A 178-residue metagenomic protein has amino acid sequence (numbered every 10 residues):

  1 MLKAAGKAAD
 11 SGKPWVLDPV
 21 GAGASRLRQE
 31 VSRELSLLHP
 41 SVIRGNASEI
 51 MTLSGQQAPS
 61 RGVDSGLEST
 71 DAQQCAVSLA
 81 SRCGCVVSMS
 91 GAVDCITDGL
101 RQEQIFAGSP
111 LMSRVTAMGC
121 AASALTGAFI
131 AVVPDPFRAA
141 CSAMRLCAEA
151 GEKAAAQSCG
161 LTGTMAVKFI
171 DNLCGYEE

Functional and structural regions predicted by a protein language model:
K3-G45: Glycine/small-residue-rich loop that forms an oxyanion/phosphate-binding "nest" at active or ligand-binding sites
A22-S25, C95, M112: Short, small-residue-enriched loops and turns at beta-alpha junctions that line or gate enzyme active sites
R28-Q102: Conserved phosphate/ATP/ADP-binding segment of small-molecule kinases
T52, R114-R145: Short, small-residue alpha-helix embedded
C75-A80, P136-G151, F169-I170: Short, well-structured alpha-helical segments that form the helix of a local strand-helix-strand
I105-T116: Short pre-catalytic strand/loop immediately N-terminal to key active-site residues, enriched for Gly-Thr
E149-E178: Charged C-terminal helix
